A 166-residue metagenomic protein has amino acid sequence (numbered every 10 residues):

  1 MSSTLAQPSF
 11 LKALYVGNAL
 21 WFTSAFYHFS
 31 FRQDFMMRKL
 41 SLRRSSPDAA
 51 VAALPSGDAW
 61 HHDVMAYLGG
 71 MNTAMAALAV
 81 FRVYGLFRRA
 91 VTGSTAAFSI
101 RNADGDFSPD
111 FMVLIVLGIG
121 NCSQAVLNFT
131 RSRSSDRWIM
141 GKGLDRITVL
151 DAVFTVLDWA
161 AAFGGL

Functional and structural regions predicted by a protein language model:
M1-W21: Cytosolic juxtamembrane helix and N-cap/initiation of the first transmembrane helix
G17-P55: Hydrophobic transmembrane helix segments
L20, W60-Y84, I115-I119: Core segments of alpha-helical transmembrane spans in multipass integral membrane proteins
Y27-K39, A77-V91, V126-D136: Juxtamembrane interfacial secondary-structure elements that flank transmembrane helices in multi-pass membrane proteins
R88-G105: Intrinsically disordered, low-complexity domain-flanking/linker segments in eukaryotic proteins, enriched
M112-S132: Hydrophobic alpha-helical membrane segments
R131-D151: Interfacial loop-to-transmembrane junctions
T155-L166: Membrane-water interface at the C-terminal end of transmembrane alpha helices
